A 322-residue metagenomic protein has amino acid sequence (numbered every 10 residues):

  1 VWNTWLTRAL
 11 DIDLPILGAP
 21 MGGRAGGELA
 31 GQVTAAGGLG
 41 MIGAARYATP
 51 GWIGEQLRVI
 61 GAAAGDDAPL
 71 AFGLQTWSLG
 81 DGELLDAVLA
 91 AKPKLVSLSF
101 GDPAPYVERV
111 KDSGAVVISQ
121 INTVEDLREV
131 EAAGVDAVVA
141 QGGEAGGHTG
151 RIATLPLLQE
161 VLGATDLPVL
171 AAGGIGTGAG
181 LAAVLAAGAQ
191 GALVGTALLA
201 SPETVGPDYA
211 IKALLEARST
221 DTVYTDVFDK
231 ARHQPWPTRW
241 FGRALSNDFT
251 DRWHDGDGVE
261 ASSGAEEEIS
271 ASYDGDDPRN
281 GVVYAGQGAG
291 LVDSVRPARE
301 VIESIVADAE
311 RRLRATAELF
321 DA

Functional and structural regions predicted by a protein language model:
V1-P168: Active-site entrance/lid segments in N-terminal catalytic domains of soluble metabolic enzymes
R24, I175-G176: Residue-level detector of alpha-helix initiation sites
T154-D166, L170, G176-A322: Conserved active-site-proximal phosphate/metal-binding subdomains
